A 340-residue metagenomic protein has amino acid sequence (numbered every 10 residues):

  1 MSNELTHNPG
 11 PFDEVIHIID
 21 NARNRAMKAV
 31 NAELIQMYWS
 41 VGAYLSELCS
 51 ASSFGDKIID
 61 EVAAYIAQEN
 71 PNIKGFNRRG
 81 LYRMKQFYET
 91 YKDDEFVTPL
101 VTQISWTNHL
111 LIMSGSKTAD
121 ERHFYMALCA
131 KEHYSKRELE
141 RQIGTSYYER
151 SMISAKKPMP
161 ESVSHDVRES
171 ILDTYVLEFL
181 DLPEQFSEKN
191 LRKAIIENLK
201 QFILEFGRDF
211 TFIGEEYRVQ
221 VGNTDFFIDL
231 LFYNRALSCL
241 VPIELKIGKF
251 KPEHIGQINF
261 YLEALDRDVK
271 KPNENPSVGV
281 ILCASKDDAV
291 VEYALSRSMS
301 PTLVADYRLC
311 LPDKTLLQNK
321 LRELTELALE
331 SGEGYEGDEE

Functional and structural regions predicted by a protein language model:
M1-E340: Basic, low-complexity intrinsically disordered segments
